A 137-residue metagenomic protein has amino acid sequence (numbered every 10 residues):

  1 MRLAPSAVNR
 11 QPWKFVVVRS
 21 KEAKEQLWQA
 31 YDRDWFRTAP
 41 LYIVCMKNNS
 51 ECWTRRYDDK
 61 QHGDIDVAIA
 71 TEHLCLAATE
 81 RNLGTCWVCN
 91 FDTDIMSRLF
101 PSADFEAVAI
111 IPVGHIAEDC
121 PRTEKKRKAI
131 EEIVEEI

Functional and structural regions predicted by a protein language model:
M1, I43, D58-L99, I111: Small-aliphatic-rich amphipathic alpha-helix that forms the alpha element of a beta-alpha
L3-A70: Glycine/small-residue-rich phosphate/adenosyl-binding loop
A4-A7, A77, A103: Histidine kinase transmitter module recognition
R10-W13, E80-L83, V108: Short secondary-structure junction motifs
S20, S97-R98, D104: Short Asp/Glu-rich motifs
W35-Y42, P101-R122: A glycine-rich helix N-cap at a beta->alpha junction
K47, N90, H115: Short secondary-structure boundary segments
E51, A109-I137: C-terminal helix-cap and adjacent tail motif
